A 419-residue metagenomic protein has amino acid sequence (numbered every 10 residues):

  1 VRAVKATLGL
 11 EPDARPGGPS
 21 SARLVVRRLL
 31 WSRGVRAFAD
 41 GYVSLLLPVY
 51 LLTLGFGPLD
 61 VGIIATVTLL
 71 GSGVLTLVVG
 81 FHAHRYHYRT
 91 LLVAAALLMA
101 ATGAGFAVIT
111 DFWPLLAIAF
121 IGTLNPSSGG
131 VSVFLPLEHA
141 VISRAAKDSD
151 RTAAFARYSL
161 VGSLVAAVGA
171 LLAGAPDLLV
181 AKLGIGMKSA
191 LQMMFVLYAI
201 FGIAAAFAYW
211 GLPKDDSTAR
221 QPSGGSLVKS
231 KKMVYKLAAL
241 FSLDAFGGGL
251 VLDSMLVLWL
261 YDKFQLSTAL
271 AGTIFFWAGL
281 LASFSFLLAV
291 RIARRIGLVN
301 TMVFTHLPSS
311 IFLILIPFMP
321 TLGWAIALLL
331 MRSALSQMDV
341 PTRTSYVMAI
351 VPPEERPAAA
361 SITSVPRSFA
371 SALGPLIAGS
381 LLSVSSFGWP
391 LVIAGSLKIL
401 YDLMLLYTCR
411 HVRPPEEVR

Functional and structural regions predicted by a protein language model:
P19-L70, M233-F241, A245-F276: Helix-loop boundary and gating motifs at the non-cytosolic
G34, T102, F112-V133, W324-M338: Hydrophobic core of transmembrane alpha-helices in multi-pass small-molecule transporters, especially MFS/SLC-type
P48-T53, A166-S189, L258, D262 (+1 more regions): Transmembrane alpha-helix termini and helix-breaking/packing motifs in multi-pass membrane transporters
L69-L77, A166-A167, G279-L287, S368-A372: Residue-level signature of mid-helix packing/kink "hotspots" within the transmembrane helices of 12-pass Major
V74-F112: Conserved MFS/SLC helix-loop-helix module at the cytosolic interface between two early adjacent transmembrane helices
L75-H87, D177, S285-L298, L382: Helix-to-loop junctions at the C-terminal end of transmembrane segments in multipass secondary transporters
T90-G105, N300-L315, G395: Structural signature of the two symmetry-related core transmembrane helices
A173, D177, A199-T218, Y401-C409: C-terminal membrane-cytosol helix-exit motif in multi-pass small-molecule transporters
